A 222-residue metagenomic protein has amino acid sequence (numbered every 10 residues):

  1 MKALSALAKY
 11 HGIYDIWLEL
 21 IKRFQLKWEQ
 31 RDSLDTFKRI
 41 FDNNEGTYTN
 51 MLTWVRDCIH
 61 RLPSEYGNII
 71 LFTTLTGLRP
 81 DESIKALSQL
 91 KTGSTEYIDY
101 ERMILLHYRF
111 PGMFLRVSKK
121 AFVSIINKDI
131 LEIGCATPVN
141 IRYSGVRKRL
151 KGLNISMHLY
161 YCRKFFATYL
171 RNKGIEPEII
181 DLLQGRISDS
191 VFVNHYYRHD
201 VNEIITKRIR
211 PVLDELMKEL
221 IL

Functional and structural regions predicted by a protein language model:
M1-F24: Non-catalytic DNA-binding core/recognition domains of DNA-processing enzymes
W28-W54, F114-K128, T137: DNA breakage-rejoining catalytic core of tyrosine-based enzymes
G46-P80, C162-R163: Basic, Lys/Arg- and aromatic-enriched nucleic-acid-binding interface segment
I69-I70, D81-A86, I180: Alpha-helix N-cap/helix-start motif at helix boundaries, enriched for small hydrophobics
T76, K85-K128: Conserved tyrosine-mediated DNA breakage-rejoining catalytic core shared by Y-recombinases
S83, A167, G174-R186: Active-site-proximal segment of tyrosine recombinases
S118-C162, F166, R171: Active-site/catalytic core of tyrosine-dependent DNA strand-transfer enzymes
Q184-L222: Catalytic-site neighborhood detector that most strongly recognizes the C-terminal catalytic loop/helix of tyrosine
